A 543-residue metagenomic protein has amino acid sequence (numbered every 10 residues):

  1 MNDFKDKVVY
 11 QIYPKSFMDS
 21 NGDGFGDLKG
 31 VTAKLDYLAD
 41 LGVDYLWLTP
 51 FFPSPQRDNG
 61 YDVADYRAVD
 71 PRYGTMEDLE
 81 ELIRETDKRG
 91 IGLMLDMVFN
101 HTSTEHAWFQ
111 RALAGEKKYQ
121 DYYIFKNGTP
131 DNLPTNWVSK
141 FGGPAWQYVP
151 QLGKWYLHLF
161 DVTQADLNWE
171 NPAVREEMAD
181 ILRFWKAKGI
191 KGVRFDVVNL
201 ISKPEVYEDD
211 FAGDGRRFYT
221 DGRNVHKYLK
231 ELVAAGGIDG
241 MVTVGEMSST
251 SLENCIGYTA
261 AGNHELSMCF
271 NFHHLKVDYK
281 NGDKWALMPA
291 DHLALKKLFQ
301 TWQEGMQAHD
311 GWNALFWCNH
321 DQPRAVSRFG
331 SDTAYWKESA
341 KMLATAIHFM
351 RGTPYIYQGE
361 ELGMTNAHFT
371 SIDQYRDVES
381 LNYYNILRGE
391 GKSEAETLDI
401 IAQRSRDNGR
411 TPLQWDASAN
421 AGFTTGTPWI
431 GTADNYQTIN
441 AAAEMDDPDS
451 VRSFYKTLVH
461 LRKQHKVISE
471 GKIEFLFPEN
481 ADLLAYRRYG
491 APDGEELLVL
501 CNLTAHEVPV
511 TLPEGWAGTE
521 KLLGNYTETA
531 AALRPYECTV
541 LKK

Functional and structural regions predicted by a protein language model:
N2-R183, A187, L200-S251, Y258-A261 (+1 more regions): Acidic/aromatic-lined carbohydrate-recognition and catalytic surfaces of CAZymes acting on diverse glycans
F4-K5, R216-R217, K227-L229, V233-G236 (+6 more regions): Loop/helix patches that line or flank the sugar-binding groove of alpha-linked glycan CAZymes
K15-F17, F52-S54, F99-N100, T163 (+10 more regions): Short, solvent-exposed loop/turn segments at secondary-structure junctions
L46, V193-F195: Hydrophobic residues within beta-strands of alpha/beta enzymes
L503-G515: Surface-exposed beta-strand/loop patches in extracellular or lumenal glycoproteins
P513-N525: Solvent-exposed beta-hairpin/edge-strand motifs
T529-K543: C-terminal beta-strand-rich structural cap/linker in extracellular carbohydrate-active enzymes
